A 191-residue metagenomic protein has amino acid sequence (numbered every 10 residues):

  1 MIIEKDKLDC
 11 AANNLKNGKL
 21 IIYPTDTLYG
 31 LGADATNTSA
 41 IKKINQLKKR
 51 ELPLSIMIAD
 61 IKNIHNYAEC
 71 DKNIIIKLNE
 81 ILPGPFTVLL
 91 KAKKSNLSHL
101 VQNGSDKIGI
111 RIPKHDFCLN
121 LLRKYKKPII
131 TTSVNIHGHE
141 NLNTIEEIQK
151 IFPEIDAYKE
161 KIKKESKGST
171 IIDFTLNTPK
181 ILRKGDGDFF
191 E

Functional and structural regions predicted by a protein language model:
M1-E191: Active-site-adjacent structural elements in enzyme catalytic cores
